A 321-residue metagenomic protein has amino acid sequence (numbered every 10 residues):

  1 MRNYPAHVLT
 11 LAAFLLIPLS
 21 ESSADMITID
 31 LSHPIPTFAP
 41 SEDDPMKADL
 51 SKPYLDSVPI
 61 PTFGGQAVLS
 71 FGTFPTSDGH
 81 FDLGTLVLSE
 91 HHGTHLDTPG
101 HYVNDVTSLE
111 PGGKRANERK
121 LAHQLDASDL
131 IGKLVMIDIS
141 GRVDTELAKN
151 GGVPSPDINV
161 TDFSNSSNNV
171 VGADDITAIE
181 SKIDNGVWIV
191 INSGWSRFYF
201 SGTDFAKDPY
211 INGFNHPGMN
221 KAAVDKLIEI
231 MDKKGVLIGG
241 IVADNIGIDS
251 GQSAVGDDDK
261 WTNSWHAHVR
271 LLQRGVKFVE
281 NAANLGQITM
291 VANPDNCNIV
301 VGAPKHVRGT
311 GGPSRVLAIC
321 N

Functional and structural regions predicted by a protein language model:
M1-L9: Bacterial N-terminal signal peptides that target proteins for export
L9-T10, E90: Hydrophobic alpha-helical segments
T10-P18: Bacterial N-terminal signal peptides
S22-N321: Active-/binding-site microenvironments in catalytic and ligand-binding cores
